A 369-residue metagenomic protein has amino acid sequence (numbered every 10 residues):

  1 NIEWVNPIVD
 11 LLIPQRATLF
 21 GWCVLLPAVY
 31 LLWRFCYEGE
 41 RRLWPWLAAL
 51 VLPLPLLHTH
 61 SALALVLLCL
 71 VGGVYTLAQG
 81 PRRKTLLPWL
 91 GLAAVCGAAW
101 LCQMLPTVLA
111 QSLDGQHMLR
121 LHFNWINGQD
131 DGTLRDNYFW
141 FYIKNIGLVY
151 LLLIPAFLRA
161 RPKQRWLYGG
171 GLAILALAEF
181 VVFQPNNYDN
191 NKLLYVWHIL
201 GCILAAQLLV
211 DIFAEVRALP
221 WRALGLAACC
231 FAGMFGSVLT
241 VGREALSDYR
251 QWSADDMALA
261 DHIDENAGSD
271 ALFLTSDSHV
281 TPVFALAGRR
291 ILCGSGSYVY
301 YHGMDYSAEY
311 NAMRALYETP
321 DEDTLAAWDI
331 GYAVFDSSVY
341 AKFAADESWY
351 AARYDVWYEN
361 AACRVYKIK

Functional and structural regions predicted by a protein language model:
N1-F35: Conserved catalytic motifs of ABC-family nucleotide-binding domains
V9-L12, L31, W44-T59: Membrane-interface alpha helices of multi-pass inner-membrane proteins
T18, L63-L65, N186-A214: Hydrophobic/aromatic-rich transmembrane helices and adjacent perimembrane loops
P27-F35, L68-G73, Q79, K144-R165 (+1 more regions): Hydrophobic, aromatic-rich transmembrane alpha-helices and their immediate juxtamembrane boundary segments
L32-R42, L47, A64-V95: Perimembrane helix-loop-helix junctions
R42-P53, L68, L90-V95, A160-V182 (+1 more regions): Transmembrane alpha-helix segments characteristic of polytopic inner-membrane glycan-assembly/cell-envelope
P81-T107, V149, L153, A228-A232: Hydrophobic alpha-helical membrane-interfacial segments at the cytosolic entry of transmembrane helices
Q207, R217-K369: Extracytoplasmic
